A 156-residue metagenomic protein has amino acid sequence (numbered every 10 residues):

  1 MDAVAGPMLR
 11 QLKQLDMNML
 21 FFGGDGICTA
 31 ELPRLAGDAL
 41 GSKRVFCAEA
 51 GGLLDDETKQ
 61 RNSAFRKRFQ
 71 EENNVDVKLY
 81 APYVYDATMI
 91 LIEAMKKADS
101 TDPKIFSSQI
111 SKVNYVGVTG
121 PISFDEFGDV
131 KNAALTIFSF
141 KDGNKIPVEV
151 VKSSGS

Functional and structural regions predicted by a protein language model:
D2-G6: A conserved active-site cap/scaffold subdomain adjacent to cofactor or substrate pockets
L9-Y85, D99, K141, K145-S153: Extracellular/periplasmic periplasmic-binding protein-like sensory domains
R68-P82, M89-P147: Segments of small-molecule ligand-sensing domains
S107-S108, V151-G155: Exported/periplasmic ABC-transporter solute-binding proteins
